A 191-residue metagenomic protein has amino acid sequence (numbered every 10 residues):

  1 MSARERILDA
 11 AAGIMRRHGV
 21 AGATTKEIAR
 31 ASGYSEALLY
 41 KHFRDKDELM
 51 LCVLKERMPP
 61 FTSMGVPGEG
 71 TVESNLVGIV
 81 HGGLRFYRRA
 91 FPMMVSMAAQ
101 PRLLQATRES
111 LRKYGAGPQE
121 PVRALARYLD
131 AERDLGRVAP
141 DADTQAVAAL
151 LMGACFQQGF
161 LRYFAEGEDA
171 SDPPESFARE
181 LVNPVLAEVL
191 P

Functional and structural regions predicted by a protein language model:
M1-H18, G22-A31, E48: Basic, helix-initiating cap at the start of DNA-binding domains
G19, M50-C52, Y128-A131: Short, Lys/Arg-enriched C-terminal cap helix and immediately downstream tail that follows
V20-A21, R44, V138-A139: Conserved hydrophobic residue
S32-F43: Short hydrophobic/aromatic patch on the recognition helix
L51-G82: Amphipathic alpha-helical linker/stalk segments
S74, R88-S96, Q105-L135, Q145-A149 (+1 more regions): Amphipathic alpha-helical packing segments from all-alpha helical-bundle domains
G78-F86, M94-L103, P184-V189: Helix-loop "lid/cap" segments that line or gate small-molecule binding pockets
F86-R89, R127, A131, A148-D169 (+1 more regions): Amphipathic C-terminal alpha-helical segment
